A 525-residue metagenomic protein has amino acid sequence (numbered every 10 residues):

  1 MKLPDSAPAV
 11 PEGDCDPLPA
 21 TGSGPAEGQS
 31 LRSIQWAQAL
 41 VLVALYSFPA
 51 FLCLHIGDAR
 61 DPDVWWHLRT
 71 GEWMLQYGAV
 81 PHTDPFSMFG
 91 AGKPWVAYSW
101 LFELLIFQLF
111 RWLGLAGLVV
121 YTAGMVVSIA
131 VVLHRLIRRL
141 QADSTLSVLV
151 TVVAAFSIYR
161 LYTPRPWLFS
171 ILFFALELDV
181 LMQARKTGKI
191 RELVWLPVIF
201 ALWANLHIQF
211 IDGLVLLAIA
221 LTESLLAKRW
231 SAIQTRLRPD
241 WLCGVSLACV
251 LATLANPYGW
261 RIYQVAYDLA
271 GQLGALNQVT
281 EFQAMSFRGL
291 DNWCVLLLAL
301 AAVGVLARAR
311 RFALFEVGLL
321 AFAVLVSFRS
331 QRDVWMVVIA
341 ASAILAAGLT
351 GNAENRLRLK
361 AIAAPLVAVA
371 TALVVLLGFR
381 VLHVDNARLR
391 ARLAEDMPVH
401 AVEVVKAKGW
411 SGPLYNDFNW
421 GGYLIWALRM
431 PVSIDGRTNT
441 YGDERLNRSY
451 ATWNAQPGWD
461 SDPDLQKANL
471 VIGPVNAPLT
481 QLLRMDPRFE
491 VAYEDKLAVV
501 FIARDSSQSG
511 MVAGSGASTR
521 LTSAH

Functional and structural regions predicted by a protein language model:
L45, L133-F156, I171-L172: Transmembrane-helix signature of polytopic, membrane-embedded enzymes that assemble or transfer cell-envelope glycans
F51, A154-I158, E192-I208, A248-T253 (+1 more regions): Membrane-interface alpha helices of multi-pass inner-membrane proteins
L75, V80, I208-R308: Transmembrane catalytic cores of multi-pass membrane glycosyltransferases and polysaccharide-assembly enzymes
V120-L140: Transmembrane-helix motifs of polytopic, lipid-linked glycan transferases
E177-E192, A301-A309: Membrane-interface transmembrane helices that cradle and orient dolichyl/undecaprenyl
Q183-A201, D240-G244, L314-A321: Short hydrophobic alpha-helices at membrane interfaces in multi-pass membrane enzymes
R358-K408, G421-G422, L428, R437-T440 (+3 more regions): Membrane-proximal, lumen/periplasm-facing interface regions of secretory-pathway glyco- and lipid-modifying enzymes
E403-E444, D464, A468-V475, F501: Short periplasmic/luminal acceptor-recognition loop of GT-C membrane glycosyltransferases, typified by
